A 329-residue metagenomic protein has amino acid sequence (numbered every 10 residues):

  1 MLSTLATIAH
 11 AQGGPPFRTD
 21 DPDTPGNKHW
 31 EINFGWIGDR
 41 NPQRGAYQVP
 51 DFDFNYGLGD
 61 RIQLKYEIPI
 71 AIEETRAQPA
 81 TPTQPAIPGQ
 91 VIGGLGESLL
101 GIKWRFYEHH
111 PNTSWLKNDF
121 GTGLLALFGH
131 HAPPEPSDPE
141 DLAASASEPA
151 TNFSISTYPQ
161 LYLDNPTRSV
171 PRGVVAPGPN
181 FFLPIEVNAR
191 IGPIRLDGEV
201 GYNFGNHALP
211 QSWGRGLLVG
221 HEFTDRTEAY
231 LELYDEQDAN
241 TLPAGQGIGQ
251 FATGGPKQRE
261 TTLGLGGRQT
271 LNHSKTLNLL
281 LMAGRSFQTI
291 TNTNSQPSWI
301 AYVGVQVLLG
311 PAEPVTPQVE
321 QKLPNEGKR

Functional and structural regions predicted by a protein language model:
L5-A11: Sec/Tat signal peptide C-region and signal peptidase I cleavage site
A11-N206, S212-G214, L218-R329: Transmembrane beta-barrel domains of Gram-negative outer membranes and organellar outer membranes
